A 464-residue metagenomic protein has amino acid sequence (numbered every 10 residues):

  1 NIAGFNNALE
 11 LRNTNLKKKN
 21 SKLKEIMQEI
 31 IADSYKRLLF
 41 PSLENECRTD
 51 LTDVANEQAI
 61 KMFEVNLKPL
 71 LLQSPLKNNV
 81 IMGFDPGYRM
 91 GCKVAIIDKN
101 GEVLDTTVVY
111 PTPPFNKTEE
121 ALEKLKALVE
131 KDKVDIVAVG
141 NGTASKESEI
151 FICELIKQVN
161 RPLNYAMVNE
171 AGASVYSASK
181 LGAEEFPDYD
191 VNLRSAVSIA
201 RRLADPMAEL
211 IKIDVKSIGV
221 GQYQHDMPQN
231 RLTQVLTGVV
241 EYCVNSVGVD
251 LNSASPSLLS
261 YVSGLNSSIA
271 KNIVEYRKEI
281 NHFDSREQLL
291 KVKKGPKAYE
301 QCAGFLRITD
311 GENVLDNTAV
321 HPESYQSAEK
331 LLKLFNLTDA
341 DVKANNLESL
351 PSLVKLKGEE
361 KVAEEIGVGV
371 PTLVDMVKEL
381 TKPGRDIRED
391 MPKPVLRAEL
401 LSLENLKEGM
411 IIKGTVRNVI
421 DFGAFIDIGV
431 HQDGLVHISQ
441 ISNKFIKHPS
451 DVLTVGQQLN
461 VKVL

Functional and structural regions predicted by a protein language model:
N1-V80, K99, L122-A127, K131 (+1 more regions): Extended, highly charged clamp/arch subdomains and adjacent linkers that form or line substrate-binding channels
E46-A55, A59-E64, S217-G248, E364-E404 (+1 more regions): Long, charged amphipathic helices and adjacent flexible linkers at domain junctions
A59-L70, K77-I81, R89-T237: Phosphate- and other anionic-substrate recognition elements at nucleic-acid/protein interfaces
S246-D390, R397, F425-I428, K444: Accessory alpha-helical DNA-binding modules that contact the DNA backbone or grooves
K407, I446-N460: Short nucleic-acid-contacting surface segments enriched for D/E, G, S/T with interspersed K/R
V416-V419, V463: Conserved hydrophobic positions within beta-strands
D421-I426, D433: Short aromatic-glycine-enriched beta-strand elements
Q432-V452: Beta-strand/loop nucleic-acid-binding surfaces
